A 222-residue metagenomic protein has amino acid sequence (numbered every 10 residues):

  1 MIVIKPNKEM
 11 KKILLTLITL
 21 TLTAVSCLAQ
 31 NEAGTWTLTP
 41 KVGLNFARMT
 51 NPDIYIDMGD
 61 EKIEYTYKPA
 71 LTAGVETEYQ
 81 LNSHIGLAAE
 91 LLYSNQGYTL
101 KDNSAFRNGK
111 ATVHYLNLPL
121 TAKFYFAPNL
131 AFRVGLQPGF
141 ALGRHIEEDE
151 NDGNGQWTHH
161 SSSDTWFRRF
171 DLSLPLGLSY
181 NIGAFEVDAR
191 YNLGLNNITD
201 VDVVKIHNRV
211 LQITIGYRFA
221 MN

Functional and structural regions predicted by a protein language model:
M1-T37, K41, I215-M221: Bacterial Sec-dependent N-terminal signal peptides
Q30-E78, G194, A220-N222: Short glycine/proline- and aromatic-enriched beta-strand/turn motifs that initiate or cap beta-hairpins
N31-A33, N82-H84, A127, G183-F185 (+1 more regions): Outer-membrane beta-barrel channels and translocator barrels
G34-L38, Y67-L71, T112-L116, R168-L174 (+2 more regions): Residues that define the transmembrane beta-barrel architecture of outer-membrane proteins
P40-L44, L71-Y79, L91-Y93, L118-F126 (+4 more regions): Residues on the lipid-exposed face of transmembrane beta-strands in outer-membrane beta-barrel proteins
M49-Y65, N95-H114, L142-R168, N197-V204: Flexible, solvent-exposed loop segments that connect beta-strands
G86-F132: Hydrophobic, well-structured mid-protein blocks that either form specific transmembrane helices
E90, Q96, H159-N222: Predominantly the C-terminal beta-signal and adjacent terminal strand-loop region of outer-membrane beta-barrel
